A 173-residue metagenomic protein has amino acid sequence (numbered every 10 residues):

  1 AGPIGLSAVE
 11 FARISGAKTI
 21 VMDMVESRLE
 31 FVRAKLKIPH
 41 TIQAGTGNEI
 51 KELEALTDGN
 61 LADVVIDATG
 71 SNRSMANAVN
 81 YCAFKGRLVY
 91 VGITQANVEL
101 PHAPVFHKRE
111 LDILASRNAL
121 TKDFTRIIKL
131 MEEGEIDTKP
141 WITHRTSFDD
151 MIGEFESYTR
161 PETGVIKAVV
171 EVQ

Functional and structural regions predicted by a protein language model:
A1-G47: Mid-domain Rossmann-like dinucleotide-binding core that forms the NAD(H)/NADP(H) cofactor-binding site
S7, A76-V79, T121-Q173: C-terminal hydrophobic helical "lid"/dimerization subdomain of Rossmann-like NAD(P)H-dependent oxidoreductases
K18, I38-H40, V64, R87 (+1 more regions): Well-ordered beta-strand positions
Q43, D67, Y90: Redox-cofactor binding/interface segments in oxidoreductases and associated redox assembly factors
G45, G70, S147-D150: Short loop/turn segments at beta->alpha junctions
N48-G59: Short amphipathic alpha-helix with an adjacent loop that forms part of the alpha/beta core around
N60-I66: Short SAM/SAH-binding signature in class I
S71-E135, V172-Q173: Glycine-rich phosphate-binding loop and adjacent beta-alpha segment of Rossmann(oid) nucleotide-cofactor-binding
